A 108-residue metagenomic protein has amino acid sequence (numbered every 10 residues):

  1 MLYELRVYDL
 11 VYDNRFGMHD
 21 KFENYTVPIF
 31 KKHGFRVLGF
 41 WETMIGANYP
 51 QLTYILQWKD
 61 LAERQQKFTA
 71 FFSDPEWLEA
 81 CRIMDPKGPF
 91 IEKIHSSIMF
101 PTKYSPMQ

Functional and structural regions predicted by a protein language model:
M1-L5, D9, W41, G46-A47 (+2 more regions): Intrinsic disorder/low-complexity detector
D9, I55-Q57: Short hydrophobic/aromatic beta-strand micro-patches that form the beta-sheet surface supporting nucleotide- or nucleic
Y12: Active-site acidic-Proline motif in GNAT/NAT acetyltransferases
F16-L38, K59-S97: An amphipathic, aromatic/His-enriched active-site/gating alpha helix that lines ligand/cofactor pockets
A47-T53: The conserved glycine-aromatic submotif of the RRM
